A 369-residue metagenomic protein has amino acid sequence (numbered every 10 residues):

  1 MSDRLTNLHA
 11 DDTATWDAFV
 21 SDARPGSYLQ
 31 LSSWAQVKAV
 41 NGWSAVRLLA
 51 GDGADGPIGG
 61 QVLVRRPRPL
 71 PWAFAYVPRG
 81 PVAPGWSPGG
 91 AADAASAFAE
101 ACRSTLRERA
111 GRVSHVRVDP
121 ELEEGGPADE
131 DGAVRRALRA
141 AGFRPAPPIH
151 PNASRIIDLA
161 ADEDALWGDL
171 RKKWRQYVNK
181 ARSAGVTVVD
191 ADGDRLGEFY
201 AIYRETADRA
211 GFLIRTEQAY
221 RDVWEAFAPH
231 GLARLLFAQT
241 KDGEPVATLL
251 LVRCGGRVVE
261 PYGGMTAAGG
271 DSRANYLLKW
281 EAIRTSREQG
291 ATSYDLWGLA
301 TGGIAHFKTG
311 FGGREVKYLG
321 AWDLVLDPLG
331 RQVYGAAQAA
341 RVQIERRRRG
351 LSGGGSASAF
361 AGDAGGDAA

Functional and structural regions predicted by a protein language model:
S2, H9-T13, V37, R135-D164 (+1 more regions): Active-site/acyl-donor-binding loops of N-acyltransferases
D3, N7-A54, I58-L70, P120-P127 (+1 more regions): A conserved beta-strand-loop-helix scaffold within acyl/acetyltransferase catalytic domains
R68-A73, G85, E124-A128, G303-A305: Short catalytic/ligand-binding loop motif for oxyanion handling, primarily in non-cytosolic enzymes, centered on
P78-A91, A160, G263-S272: A short, internal acetyl-CoA/4′-phosphopantetheine-binding micro-motif in the GNAT/acyltransferase core
S87-D93, E123-G132: Short, flexible/disordered intra-domain loops and linkers
G89-A110: Short secondary-structure subsegments characteristic of cysteine-rich extracellular domains
A97-S104, D222-G335: Aromatic (often tryptophan-rich) hydrophobic motifs at membrane interfaces
E108-E124, S286-W297: Conserved GNAT acetyl-CoA-binding A-motif
